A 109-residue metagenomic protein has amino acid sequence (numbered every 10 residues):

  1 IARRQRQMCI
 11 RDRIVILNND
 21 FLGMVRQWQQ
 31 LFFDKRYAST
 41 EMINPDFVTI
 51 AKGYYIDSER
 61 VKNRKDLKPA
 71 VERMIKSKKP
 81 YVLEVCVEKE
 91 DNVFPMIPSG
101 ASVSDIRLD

Functional and structural regions predicted by a protein language model:
I1-I10: Single conserved hydrophobic/aromatic residue that forms the stacking wall/gate of nucleotide- or nucleobase-binding
Q7, M24-F32: Active-site-proximal loop->helix
R11, D57, P80: Residue-level detector of anion-binding/catalytic polar loops
R11-L22: A glycine-rich helix N-cap at a beta->alpha junction
D20-M24, E90-D91: Short gly/pro/ser/thr-enriched loop/turn and capping motifs at secondary-structure boundaries
Q29-A70: Conserved thiamine diphosphate
F32, L67-D109: Glycine/aspartate-rich loop-and-adjacent alpha/beta segment that forms the canonical ThDP
